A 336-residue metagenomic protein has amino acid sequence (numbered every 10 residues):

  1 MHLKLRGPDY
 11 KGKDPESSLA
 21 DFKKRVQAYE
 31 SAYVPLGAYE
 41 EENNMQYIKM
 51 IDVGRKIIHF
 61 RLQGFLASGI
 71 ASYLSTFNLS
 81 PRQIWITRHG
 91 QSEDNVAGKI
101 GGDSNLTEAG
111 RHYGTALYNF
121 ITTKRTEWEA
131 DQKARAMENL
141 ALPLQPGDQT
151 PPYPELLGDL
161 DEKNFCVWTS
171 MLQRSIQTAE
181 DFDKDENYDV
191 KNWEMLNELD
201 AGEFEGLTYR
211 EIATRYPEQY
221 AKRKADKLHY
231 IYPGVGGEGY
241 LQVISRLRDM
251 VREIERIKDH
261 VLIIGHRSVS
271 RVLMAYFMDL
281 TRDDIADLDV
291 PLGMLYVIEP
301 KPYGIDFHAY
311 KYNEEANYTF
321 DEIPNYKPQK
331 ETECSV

Functional and structural regions predicted by a protein language model:
M1-P8, P15-F22, V26, A286 (+2 more regions): Catalytic lobes of large eukaryotic enzymes
H2-G12, R25, E93-N95, K99 (+4 more regions): Phosphate-handling substructures
D21-Y33, G37-A38: A hydrolase-biased, glycine/serine/histidine/acidic-enriched motif that marks catalytic-domain neighborhoods in diverse
V34-E42, M50-I84, L117-L142, L157 (+6 more regions): Acidic, low-complexity terminal tails and accessory targeting/binding regions of phosphate-metabolizing enzymes
L62, F77-Y188, R215, Y240 (+1 more regions): Active-site-proximal alpha-helix that buttresses catalytic centers in soluble enzyme cores
Q83-I84, F165, I254-G265: Generic beta-sheet signal
G90, T169-L172, M195, L247 (+2 more regions): Short, well-ordered beta-to-alpha junction loops that form the rim of enzyme active sites and present histidine/acidic
